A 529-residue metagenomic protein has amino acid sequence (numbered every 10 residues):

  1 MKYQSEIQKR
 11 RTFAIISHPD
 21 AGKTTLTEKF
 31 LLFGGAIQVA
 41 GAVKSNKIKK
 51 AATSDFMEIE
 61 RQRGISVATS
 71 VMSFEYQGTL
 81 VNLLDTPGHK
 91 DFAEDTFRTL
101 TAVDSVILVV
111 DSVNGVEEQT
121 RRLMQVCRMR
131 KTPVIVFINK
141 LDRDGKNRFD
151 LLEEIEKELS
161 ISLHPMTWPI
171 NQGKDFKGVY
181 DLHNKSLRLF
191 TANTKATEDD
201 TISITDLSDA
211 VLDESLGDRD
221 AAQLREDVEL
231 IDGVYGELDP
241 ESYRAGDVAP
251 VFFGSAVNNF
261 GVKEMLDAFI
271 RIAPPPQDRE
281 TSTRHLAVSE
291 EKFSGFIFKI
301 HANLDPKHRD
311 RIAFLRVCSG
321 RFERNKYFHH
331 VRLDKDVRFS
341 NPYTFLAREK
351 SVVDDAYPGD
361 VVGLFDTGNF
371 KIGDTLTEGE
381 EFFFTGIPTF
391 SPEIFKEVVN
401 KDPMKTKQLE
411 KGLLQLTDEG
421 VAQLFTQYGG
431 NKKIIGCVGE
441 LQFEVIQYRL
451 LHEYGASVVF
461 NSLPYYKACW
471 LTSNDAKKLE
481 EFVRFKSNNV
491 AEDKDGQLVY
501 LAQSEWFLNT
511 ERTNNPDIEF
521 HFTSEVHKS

Functional and structural regions predicted by a protein language model:
M1-S529: Structural and coupling elements of P-loop NTPases
